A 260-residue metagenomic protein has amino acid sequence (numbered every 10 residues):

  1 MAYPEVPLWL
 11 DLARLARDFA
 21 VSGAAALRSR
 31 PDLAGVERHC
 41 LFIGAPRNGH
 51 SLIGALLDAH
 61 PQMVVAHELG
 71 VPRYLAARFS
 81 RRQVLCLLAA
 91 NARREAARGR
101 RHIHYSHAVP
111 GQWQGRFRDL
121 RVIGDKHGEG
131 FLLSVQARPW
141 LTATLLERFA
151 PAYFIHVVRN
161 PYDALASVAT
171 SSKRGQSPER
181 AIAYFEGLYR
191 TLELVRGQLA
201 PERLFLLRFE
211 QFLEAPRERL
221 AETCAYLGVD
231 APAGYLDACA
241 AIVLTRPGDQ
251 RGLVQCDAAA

Functional and structural regions predicted by a protein language model:
M1-G115, C239-C256: PAPS-dependent sulfotransferase catalytic core
F117-G234, G252: PAPS-dependent sulfotransferase catalytic domain
